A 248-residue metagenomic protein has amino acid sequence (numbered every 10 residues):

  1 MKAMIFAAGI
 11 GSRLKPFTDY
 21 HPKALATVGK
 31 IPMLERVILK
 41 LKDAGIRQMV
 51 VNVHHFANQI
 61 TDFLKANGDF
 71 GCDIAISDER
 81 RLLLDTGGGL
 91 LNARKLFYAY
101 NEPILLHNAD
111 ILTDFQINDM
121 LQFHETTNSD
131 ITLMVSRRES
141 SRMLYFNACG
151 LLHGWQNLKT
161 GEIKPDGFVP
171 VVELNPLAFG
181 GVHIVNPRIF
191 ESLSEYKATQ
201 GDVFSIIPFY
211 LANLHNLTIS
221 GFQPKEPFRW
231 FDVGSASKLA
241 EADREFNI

Functional and structural regions predicted by a protein language model:
M1-V28, K42-A44, P224: Glycine-rich N-terminal loop/short-helix segment of MobA-like nucleotidyltransferase
K2-I5, I31-N108, I117-D119, T199-G201 (+1 more regions): Conserved N-terminal catalytic core of the sugar/cofactor nucleotidyltransferase
I10, A109-I111: Active-site metal-binding loops of divalent metal-dependent hydrolases
L14, I60-L64, L193, A242: Hydrophobic packing residues within well-ordered alpha-helices of enzyme cores
L25, I76-D78, I131, G221: Generic preference for hydrophobic
L105, L112, N118-E125, R138-E139 (+1 more regions): Catalytic-core segments of class I nucleotidyltransferases/pyrophosphorylases that form NMP-activated intermediates
T127-R137: A short, conserved acidic/glycine-rich loop-to-beta-strand motif that forms the donor nucleotide-sugar/metal
